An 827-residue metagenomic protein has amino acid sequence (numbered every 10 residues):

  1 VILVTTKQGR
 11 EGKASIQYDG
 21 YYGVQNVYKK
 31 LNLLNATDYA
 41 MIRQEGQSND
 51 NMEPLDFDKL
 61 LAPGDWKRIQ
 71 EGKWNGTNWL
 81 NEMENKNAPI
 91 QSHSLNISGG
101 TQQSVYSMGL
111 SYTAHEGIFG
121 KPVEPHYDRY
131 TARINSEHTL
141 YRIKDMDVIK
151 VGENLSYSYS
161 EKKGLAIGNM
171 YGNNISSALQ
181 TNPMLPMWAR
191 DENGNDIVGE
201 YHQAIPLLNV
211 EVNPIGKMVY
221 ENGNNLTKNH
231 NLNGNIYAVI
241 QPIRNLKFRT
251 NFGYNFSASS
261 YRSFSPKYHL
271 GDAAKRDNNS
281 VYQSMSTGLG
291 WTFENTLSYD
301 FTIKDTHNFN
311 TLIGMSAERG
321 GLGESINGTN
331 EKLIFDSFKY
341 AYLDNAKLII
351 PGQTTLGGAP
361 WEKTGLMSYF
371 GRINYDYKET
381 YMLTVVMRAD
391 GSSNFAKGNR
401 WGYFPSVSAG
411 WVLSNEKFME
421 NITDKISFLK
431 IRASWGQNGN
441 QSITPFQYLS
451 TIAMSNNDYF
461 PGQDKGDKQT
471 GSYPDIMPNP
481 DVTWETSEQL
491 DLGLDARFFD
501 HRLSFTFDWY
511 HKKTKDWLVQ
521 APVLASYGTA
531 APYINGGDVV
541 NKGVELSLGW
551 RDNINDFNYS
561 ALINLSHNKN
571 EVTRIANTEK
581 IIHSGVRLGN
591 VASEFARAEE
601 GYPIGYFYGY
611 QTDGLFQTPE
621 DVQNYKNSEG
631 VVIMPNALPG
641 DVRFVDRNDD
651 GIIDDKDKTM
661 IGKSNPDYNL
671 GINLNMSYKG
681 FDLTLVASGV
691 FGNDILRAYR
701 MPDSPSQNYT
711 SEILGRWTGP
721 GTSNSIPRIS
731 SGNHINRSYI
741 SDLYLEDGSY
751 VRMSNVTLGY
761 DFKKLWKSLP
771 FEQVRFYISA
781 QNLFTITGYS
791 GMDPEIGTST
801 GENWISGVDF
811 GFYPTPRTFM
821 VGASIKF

Functional and structural regions predicted by a protein language model:
V1-Q17: A beta-strand signature from Gram-negative outer-membrane beta-barrel systems, especially the internal plug domain
K13-T37, K67-N96, L110, A114-E124: Short strand-turn segments of transmembrane beta-barrel domains in outer membranes, especially the first one or two
Q17-E71, E161, L165-N182, W188 (+6 more regions): Conserved small-residue
E53, F57-N75, S158, K163-N231 (+2 more regions): Acidic/polar loop-and-plug regions of large Gram-negative outer-membrane beta-barrel proteins
L55, I69, N81, A273 (+4 more regions): Extracytoplasmic gating/loop element in the C-terminal half of outer-membrane beta-barrel translocons and assembly
M83-G164, S177, L232: Transmembrane beta-barrel wall of Gram-negative outer-membrane proteins
N87-S92, H138-Y141, V151-Y159, H202-S265 (+3 more regions): Extracellular/periplasmic, surface-exposed regions of secreted and cell-surface proteins
K663-L696: Glycine-rich, aromatic-lined ligand/substrate-binding cores of catalytic and carbohydrate-binding domains
